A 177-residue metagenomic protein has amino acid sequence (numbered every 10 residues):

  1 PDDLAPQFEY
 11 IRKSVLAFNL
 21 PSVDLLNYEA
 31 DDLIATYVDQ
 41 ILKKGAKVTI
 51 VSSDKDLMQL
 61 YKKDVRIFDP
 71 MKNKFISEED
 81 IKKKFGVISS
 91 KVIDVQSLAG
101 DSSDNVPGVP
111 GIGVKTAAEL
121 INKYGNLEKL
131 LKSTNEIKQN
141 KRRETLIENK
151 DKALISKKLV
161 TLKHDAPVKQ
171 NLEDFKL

Functional and structural regions predicted by a protein language model:
P1-E173: Extended two-metal-dependent nuclease catalytic cores across DNA- and RNA-processing enzymes
